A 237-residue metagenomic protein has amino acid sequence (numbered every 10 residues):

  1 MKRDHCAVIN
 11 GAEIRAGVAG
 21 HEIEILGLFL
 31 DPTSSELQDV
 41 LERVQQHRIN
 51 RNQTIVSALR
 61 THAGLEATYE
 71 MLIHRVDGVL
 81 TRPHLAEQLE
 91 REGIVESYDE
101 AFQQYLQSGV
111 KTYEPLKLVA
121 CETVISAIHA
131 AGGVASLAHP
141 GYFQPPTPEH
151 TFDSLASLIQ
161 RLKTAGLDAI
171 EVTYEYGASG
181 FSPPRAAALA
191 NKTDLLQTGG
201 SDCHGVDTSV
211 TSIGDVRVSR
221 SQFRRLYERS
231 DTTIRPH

Functional and structural regions predicted by a protein language model:
M1-T81, A165, E171-V210, D215-R220: A metal-dependent hydrolase metal-coordination microenvironment
V18, R82, L89, L118 (+3 more regions): Bulky hydrophobic/aromatic packing residues
V44, E92, S230-T233: Alpha-helix boundary/capping residues
R48-N50, T54-D194: Domain-core and long-helix interface of multi-subunit machines
L116-V119, T147, L196-C203, R229-H237: Short, highly charged low-complexity linear segments
L155-E171, T211-H237: Structural recognition of alpha->loop->beta junctions
